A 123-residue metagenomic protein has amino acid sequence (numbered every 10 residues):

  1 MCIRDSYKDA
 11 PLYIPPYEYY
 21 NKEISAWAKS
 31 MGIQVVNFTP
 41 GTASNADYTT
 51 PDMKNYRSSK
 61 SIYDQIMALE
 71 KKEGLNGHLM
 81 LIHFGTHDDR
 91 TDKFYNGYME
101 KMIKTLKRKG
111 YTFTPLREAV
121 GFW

Functional and structural regions predicted by a protein language model:
R4-L81, G85-K107, Y111-T112, R117-G121: Catalytic domains of cell-wall/extracellular-matrix polysaccharide-remodeling enzymes, centered on de-N-acetylation
